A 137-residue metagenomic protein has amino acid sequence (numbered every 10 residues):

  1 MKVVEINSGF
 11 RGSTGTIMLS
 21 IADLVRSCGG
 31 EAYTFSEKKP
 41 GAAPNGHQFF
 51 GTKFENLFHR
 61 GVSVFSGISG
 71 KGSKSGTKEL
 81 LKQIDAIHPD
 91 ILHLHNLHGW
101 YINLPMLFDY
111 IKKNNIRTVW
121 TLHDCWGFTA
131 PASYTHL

Functional and structural regions predicted by a protein language model:
M1-A43, D85-I87, K112-R117: N-terminal subdomain of nucleotide-sugar transferases
F10-R11, K39-A42, L97-W100, D124-G127: Short, solvent-exposed loop/turn segments at secondary-structure junctions
T14, G72-T77, W100-Y101: A conditional alpha-helix N-cap/helix-loop micro-motif detector
I21, N103-Y110: A short acidic, amphipathic alpha-helical/loop segment
S27-I91: A conserved catalytic-core segment of Leloir-type glycosyltransferases
K82-I102, R117-H123: Short N-terminal targeting/anchoring amphipathic segment
A130-A132: Short, solvent-exposed loop/turn and secondary-structure capping segments
T135-H136: Conserved small/polar residues in nucleotide/adenosyl-binding loops
